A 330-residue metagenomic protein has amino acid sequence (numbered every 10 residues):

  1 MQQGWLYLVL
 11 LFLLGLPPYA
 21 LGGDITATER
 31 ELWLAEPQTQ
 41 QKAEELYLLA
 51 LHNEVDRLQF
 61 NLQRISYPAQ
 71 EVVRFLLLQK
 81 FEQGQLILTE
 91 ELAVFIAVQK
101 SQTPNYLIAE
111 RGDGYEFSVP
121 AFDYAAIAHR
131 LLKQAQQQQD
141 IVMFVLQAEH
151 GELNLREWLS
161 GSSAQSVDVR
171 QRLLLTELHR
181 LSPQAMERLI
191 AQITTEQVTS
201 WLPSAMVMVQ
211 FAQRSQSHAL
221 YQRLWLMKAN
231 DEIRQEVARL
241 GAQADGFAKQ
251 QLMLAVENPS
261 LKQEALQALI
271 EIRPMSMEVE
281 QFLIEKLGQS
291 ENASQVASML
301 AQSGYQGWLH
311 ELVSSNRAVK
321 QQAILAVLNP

Functional and structural regions predicted by a protein language model:
M1-L8: Bacterial N-terminal signal peptides that target proteins for export
Q3, A20-G23: N-terminus-biased targeting/localization segments
G15-P18: N-terminal signal peptide c-region/cleavage motif recognized by signal peptidases
D24-L175: N-terminal Sec/ER secretory leader and immediately downstream segment of secreted/extracellular precursors
L132, I141-E149, E157-Q165, V169-L181 (+6 more regions): Structural detector for internal amphipathic alpha-helices that build alpha-solenoid repeat scaffolds
A219-L220, Q250: Membrane-active, amphipathic/fusogenic segments and juxtamembrane/transmembrane anchors that bind or insert into lipid
K249, M253-P330: Hydrophilic extracytoplasmic domains
